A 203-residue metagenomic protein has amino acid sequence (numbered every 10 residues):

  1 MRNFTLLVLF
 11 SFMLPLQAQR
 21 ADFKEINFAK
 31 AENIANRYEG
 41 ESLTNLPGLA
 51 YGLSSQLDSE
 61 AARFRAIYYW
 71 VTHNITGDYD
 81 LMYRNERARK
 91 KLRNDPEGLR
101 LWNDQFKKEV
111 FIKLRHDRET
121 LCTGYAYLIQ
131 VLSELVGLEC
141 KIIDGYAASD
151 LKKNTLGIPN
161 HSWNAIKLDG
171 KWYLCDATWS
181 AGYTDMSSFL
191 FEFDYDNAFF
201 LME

Functional and structural regions predicted by a protein language model:
M1-A21: Bacterial Sec-dependent N-terminal signal peptides
L7, D78-Y79, A181: Hydrophobic positions within alpha-helical membrane elements
L7, Q56, K153-T155: Residues embedded in well-ordered secondary-structure elements
F12, L43, F64, C122-A126 (+1 more regions): Short alpha-helical patches at coil-to-helix transitions and adjacent helical residues in well-structured domains
F12, V71, I75-Y79, V136-C140 (+1 more regions): A generic secondary-structure signal for well-formed alpha-helical elements
R20-T120: Secondary-structure boundary elements
G124-M202: Hydrophobic/aromatic-rich core segments of domains that either
